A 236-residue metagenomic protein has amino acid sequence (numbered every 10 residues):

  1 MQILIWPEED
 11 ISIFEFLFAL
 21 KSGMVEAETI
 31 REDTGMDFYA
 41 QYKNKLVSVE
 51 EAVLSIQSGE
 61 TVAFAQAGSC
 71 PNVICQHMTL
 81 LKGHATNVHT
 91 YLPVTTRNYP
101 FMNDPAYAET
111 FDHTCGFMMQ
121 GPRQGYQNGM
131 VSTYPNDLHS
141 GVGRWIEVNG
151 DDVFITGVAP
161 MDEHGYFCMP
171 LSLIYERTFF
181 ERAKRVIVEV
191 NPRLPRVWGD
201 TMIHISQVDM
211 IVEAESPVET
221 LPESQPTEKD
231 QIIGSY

Functional and structural regions predicted by a protein language model:
F14-F18: Aromatic (phenylalanine/tyrosine) cluster motif
L20, E28-Y236: Conserved alpha/beta enzyme-core scaffold
